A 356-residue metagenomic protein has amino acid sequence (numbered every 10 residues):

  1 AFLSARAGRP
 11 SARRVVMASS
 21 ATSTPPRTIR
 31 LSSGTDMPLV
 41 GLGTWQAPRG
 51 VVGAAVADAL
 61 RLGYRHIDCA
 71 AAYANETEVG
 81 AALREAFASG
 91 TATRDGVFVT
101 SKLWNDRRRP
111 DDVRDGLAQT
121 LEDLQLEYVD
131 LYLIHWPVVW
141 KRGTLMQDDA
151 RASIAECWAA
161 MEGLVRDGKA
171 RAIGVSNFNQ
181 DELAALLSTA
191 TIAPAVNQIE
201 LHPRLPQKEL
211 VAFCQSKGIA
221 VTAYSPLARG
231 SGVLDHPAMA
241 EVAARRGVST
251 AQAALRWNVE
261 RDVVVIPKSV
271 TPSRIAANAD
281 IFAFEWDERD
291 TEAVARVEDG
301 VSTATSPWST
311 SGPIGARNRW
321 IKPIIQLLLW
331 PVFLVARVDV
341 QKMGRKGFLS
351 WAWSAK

Functional and structural regions predicted by a protein language model:
A1-G8: N-terminal chloroplast transit peptides
R14-V97, L227-R229, L328-K356: N-terminal binding-site loop/beta-alpha segment at the start of enzyme catalytic domains that lines or forms
P38-V51, K102-D111, T144-A150: Active-site mouth loops of central-metabolism enzymes
A47-L60, R109-L124, D181-A184, L205-P206: Short, acidic/polar
R65, E127-D130, R171, A195: Short acidic/polar active-site loop segments enriched in Thr and Asp
T93-R107, L131-H135, Q198-L201: A short, structured active-site edge motif that brings together acidic residues
N105, V138-K356: Beta/alpha (TIM)-barrel catalytic core signal, keyed to glycine-rich beta->alpha loops juxtaposed to Asp/Glu that bind
V113-I134, G163-D167: CE4/NodB-like, metal-dependent polysaccharide N-deacetylase domain that modifies extracellular/periplasmic N-acetylated
